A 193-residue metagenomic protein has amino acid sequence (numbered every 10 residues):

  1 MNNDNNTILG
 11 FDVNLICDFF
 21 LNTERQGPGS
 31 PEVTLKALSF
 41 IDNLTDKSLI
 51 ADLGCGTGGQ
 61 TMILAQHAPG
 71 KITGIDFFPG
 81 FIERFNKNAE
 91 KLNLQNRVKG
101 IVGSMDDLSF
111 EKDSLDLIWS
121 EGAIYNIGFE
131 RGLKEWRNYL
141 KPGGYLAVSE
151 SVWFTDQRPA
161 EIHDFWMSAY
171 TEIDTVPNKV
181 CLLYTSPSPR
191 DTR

Functional and structural regions predicted by a protein language model:
G27-D46: Conserved alpha-helix/loop element of class I SAM-dependent methyltransferases that forms part of the SAM/SAH-binding
A51, T57-D107: Class I SAM-dependent methyltransferase SAM/SAH-binding core
D106-L117: A short acidic, Gly/Pro-enriched loop at the edge of an enzyme's catalytic core that lines a small-molecule cofactor
L117-E130: A short SAM/SAH-binding and catalytic strip from SAM-dependent methyltransferases
R131-Y145: A short glycine-rich, Lys/Arg-flanked "PGG" loop and its adjoining helix->strand segment in the class I
S151-Y170: Short, glycine-/aromatic-enriched active-site segment of Class I SAM-dependent methyltransferases
E172-L183: Short alpha-helix
Y184-R193: Single conserved hydrophobic/aromatic residue that forms the stacking wall/gate of nucleotide- or nucleobase-binding
